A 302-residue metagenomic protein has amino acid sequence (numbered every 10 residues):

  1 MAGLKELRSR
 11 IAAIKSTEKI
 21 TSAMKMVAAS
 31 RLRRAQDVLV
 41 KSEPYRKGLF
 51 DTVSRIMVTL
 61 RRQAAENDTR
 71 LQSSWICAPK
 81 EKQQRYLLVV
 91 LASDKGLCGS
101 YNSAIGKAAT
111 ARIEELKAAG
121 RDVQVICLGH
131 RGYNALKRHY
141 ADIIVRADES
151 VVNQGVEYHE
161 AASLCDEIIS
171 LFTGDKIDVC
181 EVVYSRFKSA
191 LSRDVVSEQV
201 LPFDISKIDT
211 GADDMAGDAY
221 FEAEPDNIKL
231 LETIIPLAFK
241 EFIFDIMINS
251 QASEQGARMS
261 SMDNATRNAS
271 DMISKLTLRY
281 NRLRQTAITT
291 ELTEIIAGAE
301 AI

Functional and structural regions predicted by a protein language model:
M1-I302: C-terminal beta-strand-loop-alpha-helix "lid" module of Rossmann-like NAD(P)-dependent dehydrogenases
